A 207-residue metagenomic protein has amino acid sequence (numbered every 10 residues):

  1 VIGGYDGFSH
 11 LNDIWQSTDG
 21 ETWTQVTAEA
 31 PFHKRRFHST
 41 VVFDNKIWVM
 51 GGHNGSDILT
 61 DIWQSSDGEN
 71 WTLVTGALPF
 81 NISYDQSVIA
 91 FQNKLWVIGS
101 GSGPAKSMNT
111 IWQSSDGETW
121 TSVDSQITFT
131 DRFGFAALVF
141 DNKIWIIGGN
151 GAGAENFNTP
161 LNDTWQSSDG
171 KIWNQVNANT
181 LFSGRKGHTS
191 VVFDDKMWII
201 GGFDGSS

Functional and structural regions predicted by a protein language model:
V1-S207: Kelch-like beta-propeller repeat domains
